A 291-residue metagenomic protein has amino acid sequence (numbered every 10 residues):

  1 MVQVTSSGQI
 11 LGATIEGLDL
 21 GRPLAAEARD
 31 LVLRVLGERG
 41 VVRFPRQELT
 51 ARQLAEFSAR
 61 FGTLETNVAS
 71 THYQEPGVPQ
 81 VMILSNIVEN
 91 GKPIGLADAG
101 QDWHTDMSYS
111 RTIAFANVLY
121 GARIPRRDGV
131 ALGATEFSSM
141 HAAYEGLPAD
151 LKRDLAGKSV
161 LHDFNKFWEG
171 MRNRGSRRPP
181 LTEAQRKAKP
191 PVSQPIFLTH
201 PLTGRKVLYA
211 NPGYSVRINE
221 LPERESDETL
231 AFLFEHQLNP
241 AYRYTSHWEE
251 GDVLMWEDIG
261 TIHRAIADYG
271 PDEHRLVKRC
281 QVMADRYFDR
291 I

Functional and structural regions predicted by a protein language model:
V2-V253, I259-I291: Non-heme Fe(II) oxygenase catalytic core, chiefly the N-lobe of the double-stranded beta-helix
